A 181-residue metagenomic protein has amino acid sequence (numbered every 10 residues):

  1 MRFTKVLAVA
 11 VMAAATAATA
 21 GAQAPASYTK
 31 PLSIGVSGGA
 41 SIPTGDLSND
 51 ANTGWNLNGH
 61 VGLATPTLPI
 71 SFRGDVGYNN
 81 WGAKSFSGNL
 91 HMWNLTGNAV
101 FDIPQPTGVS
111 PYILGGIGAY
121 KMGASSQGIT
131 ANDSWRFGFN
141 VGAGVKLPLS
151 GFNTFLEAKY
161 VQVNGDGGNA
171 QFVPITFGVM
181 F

Functional and structural regions predicted by a protein language model:
M1-T29: Cleavable N-terminal export/targeting peptides
Q23, W55-Q127, L147-F152, V173-F181: Gram-negative (and chloroplast) outer-membrane scaffold detector with strong preference for beta-barrel transmembrane
A26-I42, I113: Transmembrane beta-strand segments of Gram-negative outer membrane beta-barrel proteins
Y28, S48-G54, F86-M92, I129-F137 (+1 more regions): Replace "Gram-negative outer membrane beta-barrel proteins" with "bacterial and organellar outer membrane beta-barrel
G38, V76, A158-Y160: A cross-domain feature marking catalytic cores of carbohydrate-active enzymes and several ubiquitous metabolic/repair
S41-T44, G82, A124-G128, K159: Extracytoplasmic loops and strand-loop junctions of Gram-negative outer membrane beta-barrel proteins
S125-F181: A generic hydrophobic-segment detector
